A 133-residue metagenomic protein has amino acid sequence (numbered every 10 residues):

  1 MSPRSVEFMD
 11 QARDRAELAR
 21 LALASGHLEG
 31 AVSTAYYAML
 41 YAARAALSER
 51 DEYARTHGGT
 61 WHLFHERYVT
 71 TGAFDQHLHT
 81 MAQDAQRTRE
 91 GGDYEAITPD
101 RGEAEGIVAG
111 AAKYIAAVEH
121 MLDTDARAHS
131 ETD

Functional and structural regions predicted by a protein language model:
M1-D133: Terminal alpha-helical segments
